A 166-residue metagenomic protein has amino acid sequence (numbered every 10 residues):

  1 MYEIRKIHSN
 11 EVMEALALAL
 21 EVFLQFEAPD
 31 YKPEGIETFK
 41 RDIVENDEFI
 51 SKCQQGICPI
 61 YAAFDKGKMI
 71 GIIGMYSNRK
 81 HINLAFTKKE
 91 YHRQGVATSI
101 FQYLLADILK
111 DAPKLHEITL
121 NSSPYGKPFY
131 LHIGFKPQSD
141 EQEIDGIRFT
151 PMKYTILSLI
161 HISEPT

Functional and structural regions predicted by a protein language model:
M1-M13, S158-L159: Conserved N-terminal entry element of GNAT/NAT acetyltransferase domains
K6, M69, P137-Q138: Residue-level detector of beta-propeller blades
S9, A17-L84, K88-K89, F101-Y103 (+1 more regions): Acetyl-CoA-dependent GNAT
C58, I70, E117, I147-F149: Short coil/loop residues immediately preceding or within conserved phosphate-binding loops of NTP-utilizing enzyme
K68, L84, K88-Q102, S123-P128 (+1 more regions): Conserved glycine-rich acetyl-CoA-binding loop
I108-S122: Conserved GNAT acetyl-CoA-binding A-motif
T119-N121, L131, K136-P151: Conserved catalytic-core motifs of GNAT/GCN5-like acyltransferases
I160-T166: Conserved small/polar residues in nucleotide/adenosyl-binding loops
